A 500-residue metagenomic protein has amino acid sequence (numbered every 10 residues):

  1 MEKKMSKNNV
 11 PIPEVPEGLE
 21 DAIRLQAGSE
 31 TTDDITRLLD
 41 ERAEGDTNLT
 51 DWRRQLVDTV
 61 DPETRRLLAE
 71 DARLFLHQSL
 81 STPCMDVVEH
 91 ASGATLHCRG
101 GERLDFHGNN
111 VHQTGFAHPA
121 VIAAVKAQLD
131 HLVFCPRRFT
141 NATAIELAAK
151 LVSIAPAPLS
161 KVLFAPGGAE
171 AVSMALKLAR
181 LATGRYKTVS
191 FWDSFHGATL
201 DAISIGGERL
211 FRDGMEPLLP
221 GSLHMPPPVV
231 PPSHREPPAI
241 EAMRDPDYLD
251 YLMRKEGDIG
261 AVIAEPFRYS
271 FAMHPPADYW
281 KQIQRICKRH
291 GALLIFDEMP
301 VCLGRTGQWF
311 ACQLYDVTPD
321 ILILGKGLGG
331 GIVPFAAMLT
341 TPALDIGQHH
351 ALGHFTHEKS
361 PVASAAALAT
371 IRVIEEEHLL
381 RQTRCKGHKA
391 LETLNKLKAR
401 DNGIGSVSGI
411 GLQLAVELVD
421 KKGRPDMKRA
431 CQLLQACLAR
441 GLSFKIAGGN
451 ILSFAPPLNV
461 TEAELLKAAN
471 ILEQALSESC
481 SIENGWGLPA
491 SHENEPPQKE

Functional and structural regions predicted by a protein language model:
K3-K4: Polybasic, lysine-rich low-complexity intrinsically disordered segments
K7-E500: Conserved N-terminal phosphate-binding loop of PLP-dependent enzymes in the Aspartate aminotransferase
